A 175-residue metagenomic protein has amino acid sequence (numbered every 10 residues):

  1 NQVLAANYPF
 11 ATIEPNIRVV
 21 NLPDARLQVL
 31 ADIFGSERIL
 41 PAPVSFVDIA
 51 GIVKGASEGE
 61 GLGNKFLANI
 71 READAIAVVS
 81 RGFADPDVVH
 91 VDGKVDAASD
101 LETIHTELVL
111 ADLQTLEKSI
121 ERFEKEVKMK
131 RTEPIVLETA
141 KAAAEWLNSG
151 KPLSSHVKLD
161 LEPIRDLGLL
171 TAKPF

Functional and structural regions predicted by a protein language model:
N1-V89, A97-A98, H105-E107, L116-F123: Conserved G1/Walker A P-loop phosphate-binding module
R18, K54, G93, D100 (+2 more regions): Short amphipathic alpha-helical patches
A25, V95, S99, A111 (+1 more regions): Short coil/turn linker and secondary-structure boundary residues
E117, R122-F175: C-terminal-of-GTPase-core extension/linker across diverse P-loop GTPases
